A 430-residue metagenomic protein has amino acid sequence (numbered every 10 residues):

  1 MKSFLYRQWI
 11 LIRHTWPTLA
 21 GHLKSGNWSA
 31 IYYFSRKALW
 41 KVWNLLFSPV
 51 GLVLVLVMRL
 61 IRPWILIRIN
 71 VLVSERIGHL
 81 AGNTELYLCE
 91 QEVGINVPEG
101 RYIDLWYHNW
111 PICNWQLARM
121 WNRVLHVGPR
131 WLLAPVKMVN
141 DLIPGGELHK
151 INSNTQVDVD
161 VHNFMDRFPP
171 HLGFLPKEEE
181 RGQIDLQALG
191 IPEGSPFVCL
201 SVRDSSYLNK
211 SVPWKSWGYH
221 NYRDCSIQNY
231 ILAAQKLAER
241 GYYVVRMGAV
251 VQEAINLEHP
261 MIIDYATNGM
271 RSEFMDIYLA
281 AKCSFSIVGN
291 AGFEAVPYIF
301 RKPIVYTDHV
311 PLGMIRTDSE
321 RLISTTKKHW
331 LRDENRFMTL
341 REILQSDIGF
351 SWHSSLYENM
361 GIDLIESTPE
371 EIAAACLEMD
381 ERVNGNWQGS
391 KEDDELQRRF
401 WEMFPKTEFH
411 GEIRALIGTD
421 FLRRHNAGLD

Functional and structural regions predicted by a protein language model:
K2-D430: N-terminal targeting/anchoring "stem" of glycan-biosynthesis enzymes
